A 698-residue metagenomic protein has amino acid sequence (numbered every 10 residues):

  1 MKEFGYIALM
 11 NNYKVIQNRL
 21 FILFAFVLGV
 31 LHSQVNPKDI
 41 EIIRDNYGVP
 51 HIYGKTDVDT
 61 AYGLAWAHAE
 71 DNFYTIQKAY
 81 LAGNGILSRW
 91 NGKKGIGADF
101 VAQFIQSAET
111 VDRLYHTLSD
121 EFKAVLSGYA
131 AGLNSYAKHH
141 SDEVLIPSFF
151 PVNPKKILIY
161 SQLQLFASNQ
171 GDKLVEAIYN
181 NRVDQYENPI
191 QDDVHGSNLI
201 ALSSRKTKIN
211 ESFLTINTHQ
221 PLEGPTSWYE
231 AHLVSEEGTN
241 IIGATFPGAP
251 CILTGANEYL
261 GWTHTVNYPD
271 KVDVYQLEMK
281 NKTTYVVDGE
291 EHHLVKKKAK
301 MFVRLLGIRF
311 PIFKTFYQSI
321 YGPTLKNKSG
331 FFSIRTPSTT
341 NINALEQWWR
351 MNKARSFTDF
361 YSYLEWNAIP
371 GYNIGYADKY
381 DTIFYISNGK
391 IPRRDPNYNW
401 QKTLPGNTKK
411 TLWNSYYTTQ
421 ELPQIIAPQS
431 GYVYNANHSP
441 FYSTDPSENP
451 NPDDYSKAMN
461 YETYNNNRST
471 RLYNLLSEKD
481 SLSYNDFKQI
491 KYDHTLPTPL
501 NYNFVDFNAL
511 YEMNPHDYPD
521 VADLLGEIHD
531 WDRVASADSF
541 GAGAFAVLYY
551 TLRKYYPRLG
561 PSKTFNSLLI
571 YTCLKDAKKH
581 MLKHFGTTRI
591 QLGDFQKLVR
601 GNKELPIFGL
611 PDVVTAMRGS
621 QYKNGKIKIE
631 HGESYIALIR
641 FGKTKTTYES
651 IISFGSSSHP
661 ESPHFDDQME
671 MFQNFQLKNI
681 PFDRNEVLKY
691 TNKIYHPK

Functional and structural regions predicted by a protein language model:
M1-V35: Bacterial Sec-dependent N-terminal signal peptides
Q34-F504, D517, D523-G526, D530-K698: C-terminal/peripheral segments of proteins
L510-E512, G526: Extended, charged coiled-coil helical stalks used as long, distance-spanning scaffolds in large assemblies
